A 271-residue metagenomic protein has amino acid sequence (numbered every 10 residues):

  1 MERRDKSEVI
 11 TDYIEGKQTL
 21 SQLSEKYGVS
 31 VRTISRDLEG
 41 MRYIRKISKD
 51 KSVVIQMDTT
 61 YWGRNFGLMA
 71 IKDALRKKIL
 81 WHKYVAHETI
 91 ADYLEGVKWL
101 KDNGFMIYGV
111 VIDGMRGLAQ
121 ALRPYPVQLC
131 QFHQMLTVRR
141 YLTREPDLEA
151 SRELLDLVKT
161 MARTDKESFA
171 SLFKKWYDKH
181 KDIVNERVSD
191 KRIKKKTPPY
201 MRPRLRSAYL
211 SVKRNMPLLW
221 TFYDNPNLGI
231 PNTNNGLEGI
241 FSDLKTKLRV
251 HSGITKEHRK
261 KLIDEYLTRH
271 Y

Functional and structural regions predicted by a protein language model:
M1, V31-R36, Y125-C130, H251: Core catalytic machinery and nucleic-acid-binding channels of phosphodiester-processing enzymes
E2-Q18: Short, amphipathic alpha-helical "recognition" segments used to contact nucleic acids or chromatin
K6, I10, F105-R116, L122 (+1 more regions): Acidic/histidine-rich catalytic cores and adjacent linkers of DNA breakage/strand-transfer/modification proteins
Q22-Y27: Short alpha-helical "recognition helix" segments of helix-turn-helix
V29, T33-R116, Q120, N215 (+1 more regions): RNase H-like nuclease fold core
G109-L155: Conserved beta-strand -> loop -> alpha-helix junction used to position metal-binding or nucleic-acid-contacting
